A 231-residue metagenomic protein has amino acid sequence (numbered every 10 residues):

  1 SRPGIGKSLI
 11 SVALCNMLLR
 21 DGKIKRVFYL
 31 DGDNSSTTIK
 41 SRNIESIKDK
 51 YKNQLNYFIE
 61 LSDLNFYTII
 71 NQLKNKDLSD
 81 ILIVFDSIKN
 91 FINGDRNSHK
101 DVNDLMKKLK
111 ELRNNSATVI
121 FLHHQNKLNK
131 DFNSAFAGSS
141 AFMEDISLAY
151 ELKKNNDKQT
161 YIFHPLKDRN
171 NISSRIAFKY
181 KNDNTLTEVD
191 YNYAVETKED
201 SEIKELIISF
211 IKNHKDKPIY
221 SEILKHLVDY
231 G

Functional and structural regions predicted by a protein language model:
P3-I5, G22-N103, N182-T185, D190-Y193 (+1 more regions): Conserved inter-motif catalytic segment of the P-loop NTP-binding fold
G4-I5, L9, A13, R26-F28 (+2 more regions): Phosphate-binding/switch region of NTP-binding enzymes
A13-D21: Walker A/P-loop NTP-binding motif
L18, S46, L73-K76, L109-L112 (+1 more regions): Hydrophobic helix-cap positions at the C-terminus of alpha-helices in RecA-like/P-loop ATPase nucleotide-binding cores
K23, K76-D80, N114, N155-G231: C-terminal regions of RecA-like/P-loop NTPase motor modules
I92-D95, Y150, L227: Short amphipathic alpha-helical interaction patches enriched in hydrophobic/aromatic residues with interspersed Lys/Arg
